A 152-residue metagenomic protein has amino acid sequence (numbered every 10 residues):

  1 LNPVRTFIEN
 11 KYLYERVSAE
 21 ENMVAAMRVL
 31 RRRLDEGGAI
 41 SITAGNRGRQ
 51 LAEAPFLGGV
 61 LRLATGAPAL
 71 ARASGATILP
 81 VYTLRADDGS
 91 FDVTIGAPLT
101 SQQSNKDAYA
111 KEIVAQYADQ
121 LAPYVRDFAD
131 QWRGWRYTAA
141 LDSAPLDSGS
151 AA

Functional and structural regions predicted by a protein language model:
L1-E21, R49: Catalytic core of membrane glycerolipid acyltransferases/transacylases, capturing the structured, soluble-facing
N10-K11, M23-A152: Non-catalytic C-terminal accessory region of glycerolipid acyltransferases and related lyso-lipid remodeling enzymes
